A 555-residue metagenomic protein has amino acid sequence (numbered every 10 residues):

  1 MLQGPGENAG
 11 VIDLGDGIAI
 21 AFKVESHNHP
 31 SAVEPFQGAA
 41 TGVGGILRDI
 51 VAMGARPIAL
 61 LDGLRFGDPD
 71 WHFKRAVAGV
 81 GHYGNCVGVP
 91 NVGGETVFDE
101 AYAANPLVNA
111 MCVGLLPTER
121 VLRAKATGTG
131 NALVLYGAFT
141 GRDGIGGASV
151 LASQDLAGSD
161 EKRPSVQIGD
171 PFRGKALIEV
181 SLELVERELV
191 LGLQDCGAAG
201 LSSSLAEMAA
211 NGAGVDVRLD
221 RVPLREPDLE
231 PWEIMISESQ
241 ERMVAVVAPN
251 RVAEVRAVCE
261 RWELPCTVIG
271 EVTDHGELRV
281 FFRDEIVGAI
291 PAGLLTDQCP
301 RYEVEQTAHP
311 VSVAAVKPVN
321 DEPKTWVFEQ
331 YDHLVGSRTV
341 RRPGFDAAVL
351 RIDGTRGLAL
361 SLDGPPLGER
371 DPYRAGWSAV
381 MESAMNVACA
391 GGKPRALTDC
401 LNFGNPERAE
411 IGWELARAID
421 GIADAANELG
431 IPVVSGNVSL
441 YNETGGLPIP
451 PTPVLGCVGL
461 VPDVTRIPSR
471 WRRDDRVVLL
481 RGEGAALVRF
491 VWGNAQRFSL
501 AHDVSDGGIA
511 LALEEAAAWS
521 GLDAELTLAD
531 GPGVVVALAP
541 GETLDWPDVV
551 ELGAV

Functional and structural regions predicted by a protein language model:
M1-T41, G45-V51, R56-A59, G146 (+5 more regions): Non-catalytic terminal/interface segments that mediate subunit docking, oligomerization, and allosteric communication
N8, A78, T96-D99, A253 (+5 more regions): Intrinsically disordered, low-complexity boundary segments flanking structured domains
A9, N131, M243, A347 (+1 more regions): Residue-level detector of short, conserved catalytic/binding motifs and their immediate flanks
G17-A40, I46-W262, T273-G276, D399-F403 (+2 more regions): Mobile "lid/hinge" segments at catalytic clefts and subdomain interfaces of large enzymes
A104-P106, V190, Q194-V316, L415-P453 (+1 more regions): Glycine-/charge-enriched secondary-structure boundary and capping motifs
